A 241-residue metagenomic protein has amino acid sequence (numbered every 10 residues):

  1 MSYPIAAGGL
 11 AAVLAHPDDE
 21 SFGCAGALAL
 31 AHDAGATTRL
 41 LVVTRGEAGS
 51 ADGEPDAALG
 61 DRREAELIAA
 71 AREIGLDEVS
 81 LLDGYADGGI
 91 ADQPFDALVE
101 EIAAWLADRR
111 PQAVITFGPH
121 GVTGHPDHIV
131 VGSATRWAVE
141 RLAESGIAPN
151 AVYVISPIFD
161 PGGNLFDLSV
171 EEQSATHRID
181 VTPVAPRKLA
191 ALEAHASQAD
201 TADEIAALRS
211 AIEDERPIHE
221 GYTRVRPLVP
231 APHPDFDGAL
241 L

Functional and structural regions predicted by a protein language model:
M1-A11, G89-L241: Metal-dependent de-N-acetylase/amidase catalytic core
M1-R109, W137-E140, E144-S145: Active-site rim/loop-helix segments in enzyme catalytic domains that contact anionic ligands
